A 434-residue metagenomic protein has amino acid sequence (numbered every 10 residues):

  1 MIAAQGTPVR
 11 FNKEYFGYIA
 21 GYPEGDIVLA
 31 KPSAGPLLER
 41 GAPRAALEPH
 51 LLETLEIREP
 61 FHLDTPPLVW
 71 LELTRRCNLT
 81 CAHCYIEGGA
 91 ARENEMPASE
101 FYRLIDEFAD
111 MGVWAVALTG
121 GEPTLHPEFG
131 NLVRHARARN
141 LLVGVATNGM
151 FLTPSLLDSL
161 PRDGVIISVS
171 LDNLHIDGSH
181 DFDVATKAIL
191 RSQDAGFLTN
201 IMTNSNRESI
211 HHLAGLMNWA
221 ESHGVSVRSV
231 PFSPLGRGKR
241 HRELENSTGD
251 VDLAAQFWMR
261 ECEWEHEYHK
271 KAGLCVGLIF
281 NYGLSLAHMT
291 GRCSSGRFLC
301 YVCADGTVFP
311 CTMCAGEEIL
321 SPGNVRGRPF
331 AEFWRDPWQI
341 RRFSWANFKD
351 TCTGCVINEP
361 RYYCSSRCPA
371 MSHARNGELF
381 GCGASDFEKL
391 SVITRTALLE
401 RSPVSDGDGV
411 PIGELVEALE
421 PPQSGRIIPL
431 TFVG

Functional and structural regions predicted by a protein language model:
M1, D158, R162-R328: Radical SAM enzyme [4Fe-4S]-AdoMet core and its adjacent flexible, acidic and glycine-rich loops/tails across
M1-S33, E39: Acidic, low-complexity/disordered tracts enriched in E/D and polar residues
I2-Q5, Y15, A46, H50-P60 (+1 more regions): Flexible mid-to-C-terminal extensions adjoining Fe-S/redox cofactors in radical SAM and related proteins
E24-I27, G35-P36, A315-E318, S372: Short, surface-exposed beta-strand-loop junctions and turns on beta-sheet-rich folds
L29-A30, E39-S159, D163, R260 (+1 more regions): Conserved alpha-helical substructure of the radical SAM core
N78, A82-Y85, S294, T353-V356: Cys/His/Pro-rich metal-binding microdomains
